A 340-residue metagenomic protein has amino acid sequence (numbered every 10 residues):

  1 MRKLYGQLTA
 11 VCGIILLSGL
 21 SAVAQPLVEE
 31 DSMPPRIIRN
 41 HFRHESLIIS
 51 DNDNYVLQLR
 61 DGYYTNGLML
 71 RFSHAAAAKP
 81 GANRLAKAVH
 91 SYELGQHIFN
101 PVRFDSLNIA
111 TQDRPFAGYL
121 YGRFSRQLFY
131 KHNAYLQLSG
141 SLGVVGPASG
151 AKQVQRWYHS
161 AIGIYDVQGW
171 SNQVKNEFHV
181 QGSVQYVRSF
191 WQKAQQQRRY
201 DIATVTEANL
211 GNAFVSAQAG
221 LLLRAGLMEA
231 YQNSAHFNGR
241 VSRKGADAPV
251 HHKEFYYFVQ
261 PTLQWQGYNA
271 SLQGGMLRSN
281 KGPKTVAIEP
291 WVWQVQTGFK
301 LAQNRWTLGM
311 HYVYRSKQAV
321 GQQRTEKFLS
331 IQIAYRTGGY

Functional and structural regions predicted by a protein language model:
M1-I37, G338-Y340: Cleavable N-terminal export/targeting peptides
P26-R43, A76-V89, Y130-Q137, F190-I202 (+2 more regions): Short loop/turn motifs that connect adjacent beta-strands in outer-membrane beta-barrel proteins
I37-F178, M276-R278: Transmembrane beta-barrel domains of Gram-negative outer membranes and organellar outer membranes
S46-N52, Y92-I98, G140-G146, Y186 (+7 more regions): Transmembrane beta-barrel strands of outer-membrane/channel proteins
V56, R103, M228-Y340: Outer membrane beta-barrel transmembrane domains
G62-L68, A88, F116-L120, L136 (+7 more regions): Residues that define the transmembrane beta-barrel architecture of outer-membrane proteins
S73-A75, Q127-F129, V187-W191, R224-M228 (+2 more regions): Structural signature of outer-membrane beta-barrel channels/translocons
V145-S149, A161-Q266: Internal, well-folded beta-alpha domain core
